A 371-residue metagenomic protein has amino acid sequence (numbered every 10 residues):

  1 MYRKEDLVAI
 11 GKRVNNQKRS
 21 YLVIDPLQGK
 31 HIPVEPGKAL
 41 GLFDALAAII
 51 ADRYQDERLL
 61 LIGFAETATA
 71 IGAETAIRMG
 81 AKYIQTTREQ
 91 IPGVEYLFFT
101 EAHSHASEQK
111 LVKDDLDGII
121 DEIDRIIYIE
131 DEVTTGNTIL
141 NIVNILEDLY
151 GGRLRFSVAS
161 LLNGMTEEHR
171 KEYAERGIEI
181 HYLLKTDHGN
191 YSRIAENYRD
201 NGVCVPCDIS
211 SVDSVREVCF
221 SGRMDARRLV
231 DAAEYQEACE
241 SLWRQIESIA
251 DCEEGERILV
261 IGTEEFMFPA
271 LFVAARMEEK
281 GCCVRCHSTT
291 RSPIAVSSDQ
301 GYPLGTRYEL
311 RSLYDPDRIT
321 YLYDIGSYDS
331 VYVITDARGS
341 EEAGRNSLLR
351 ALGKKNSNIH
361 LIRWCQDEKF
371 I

Functional and structural regions predicted by a protein language model:
M1-I371: PRPP-associated nucleotide enzymes
